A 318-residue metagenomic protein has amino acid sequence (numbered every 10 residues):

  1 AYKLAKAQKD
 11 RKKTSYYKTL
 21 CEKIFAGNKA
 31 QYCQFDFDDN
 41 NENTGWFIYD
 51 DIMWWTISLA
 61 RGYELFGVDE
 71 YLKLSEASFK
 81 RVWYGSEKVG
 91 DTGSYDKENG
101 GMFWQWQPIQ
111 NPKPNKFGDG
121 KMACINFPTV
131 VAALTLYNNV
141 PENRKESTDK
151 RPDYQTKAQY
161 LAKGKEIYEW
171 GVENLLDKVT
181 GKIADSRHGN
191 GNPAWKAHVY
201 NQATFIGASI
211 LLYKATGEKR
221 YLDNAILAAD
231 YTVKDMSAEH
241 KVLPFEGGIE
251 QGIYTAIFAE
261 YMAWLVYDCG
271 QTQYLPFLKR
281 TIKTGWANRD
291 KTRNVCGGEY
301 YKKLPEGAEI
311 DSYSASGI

Functional and structural regions predicted by a protein language model:
A1-D50, L65, G85, T92-G93 (+4 more regions): CBM-like carbohydrate-recognition segments
A1-K13, W54-D69, P128-Q155, T204-E218 (+2 more regions): Well-ordered alpha-helical scaffold segments within catalytic/enzyme domains
K23, G27, R61, L74-K88 (+11 more regions): Alpha-helical scaffold segments in carbohydrate-active enzymes
F35, W46-R61, F66-S78, V82 (+2 more regions): Mobile, glycine-rich extracellular loop/lid and propeptide segments that shape or gate substrate/ligand access
I52-W55, L72, N126, L161 (+5 more regions): Residue-level detector of extended alpha-helical repeat arrays and alpha-solenoid scaffolds
L72-W170: Aromatic- and glycine-enriched pocket-lining scaffold segments that form the walls of small-molecule binding clefts
M102-W104, I183, L243: Short clusters of hydrophobic/aromatic residues that line enzyme substrate/ligand-binding pockets
F127-P128, A132-K196, A203, A208-L211 (+2 more regions): Noncatalytic carbohydrate-binding groove/subsite architecture in carbohydrate-active enzymes
